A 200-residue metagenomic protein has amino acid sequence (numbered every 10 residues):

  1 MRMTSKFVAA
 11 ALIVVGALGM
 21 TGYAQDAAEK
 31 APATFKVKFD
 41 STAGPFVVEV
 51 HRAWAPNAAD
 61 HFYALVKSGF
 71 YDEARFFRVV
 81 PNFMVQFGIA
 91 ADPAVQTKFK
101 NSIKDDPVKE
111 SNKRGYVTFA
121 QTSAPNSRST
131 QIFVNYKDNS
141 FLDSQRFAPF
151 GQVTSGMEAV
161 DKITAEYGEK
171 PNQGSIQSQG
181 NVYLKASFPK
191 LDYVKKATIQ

Functional and structural regions predicted by a protein language model:
R2-F7, V14-Q200: Cyclophilin-like peptidyl-prolyl cis-trans isomerases
